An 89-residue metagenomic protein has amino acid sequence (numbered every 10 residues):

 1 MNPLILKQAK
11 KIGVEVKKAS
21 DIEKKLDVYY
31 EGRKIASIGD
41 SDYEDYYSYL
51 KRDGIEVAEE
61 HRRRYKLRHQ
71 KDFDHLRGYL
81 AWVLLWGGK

Functional and structural regions predicted by a protein language model:
M1-K89: Arg/Lys-rich, low-complexity, intrinsically disordered basic segments
